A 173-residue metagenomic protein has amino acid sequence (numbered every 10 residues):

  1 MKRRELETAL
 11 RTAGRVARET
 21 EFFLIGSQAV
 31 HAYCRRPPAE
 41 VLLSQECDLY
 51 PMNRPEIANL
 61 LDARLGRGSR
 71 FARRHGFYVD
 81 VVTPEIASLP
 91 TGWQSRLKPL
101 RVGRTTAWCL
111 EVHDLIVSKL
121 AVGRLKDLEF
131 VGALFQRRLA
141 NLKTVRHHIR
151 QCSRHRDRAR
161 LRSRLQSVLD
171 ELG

Functional and structural regions predicted by a protein language model:
M1-G173: Compositionally biased terminal segments of proteins
